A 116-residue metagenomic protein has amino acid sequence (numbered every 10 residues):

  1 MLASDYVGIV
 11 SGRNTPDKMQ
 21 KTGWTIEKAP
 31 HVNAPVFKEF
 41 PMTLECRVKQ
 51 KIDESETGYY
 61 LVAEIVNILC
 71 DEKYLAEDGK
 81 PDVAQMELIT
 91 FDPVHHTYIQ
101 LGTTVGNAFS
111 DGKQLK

Functional and structural regions predicted by a protein language model:
M1-K116: Basic, polyanion-binding surface patches
